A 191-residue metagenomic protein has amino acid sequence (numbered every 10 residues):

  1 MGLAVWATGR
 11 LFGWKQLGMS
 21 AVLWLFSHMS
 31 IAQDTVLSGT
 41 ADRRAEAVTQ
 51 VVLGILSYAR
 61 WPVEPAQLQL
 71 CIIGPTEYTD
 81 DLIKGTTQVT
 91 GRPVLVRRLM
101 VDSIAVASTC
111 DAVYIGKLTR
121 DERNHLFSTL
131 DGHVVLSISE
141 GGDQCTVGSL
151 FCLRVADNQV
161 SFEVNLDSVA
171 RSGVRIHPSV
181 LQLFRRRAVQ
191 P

Functional and structural regions predicted by a protein language model:
G2-G18, L23-P191: Short hydrophobic alpha-helices and adjacent helix-cap/hinge residues
